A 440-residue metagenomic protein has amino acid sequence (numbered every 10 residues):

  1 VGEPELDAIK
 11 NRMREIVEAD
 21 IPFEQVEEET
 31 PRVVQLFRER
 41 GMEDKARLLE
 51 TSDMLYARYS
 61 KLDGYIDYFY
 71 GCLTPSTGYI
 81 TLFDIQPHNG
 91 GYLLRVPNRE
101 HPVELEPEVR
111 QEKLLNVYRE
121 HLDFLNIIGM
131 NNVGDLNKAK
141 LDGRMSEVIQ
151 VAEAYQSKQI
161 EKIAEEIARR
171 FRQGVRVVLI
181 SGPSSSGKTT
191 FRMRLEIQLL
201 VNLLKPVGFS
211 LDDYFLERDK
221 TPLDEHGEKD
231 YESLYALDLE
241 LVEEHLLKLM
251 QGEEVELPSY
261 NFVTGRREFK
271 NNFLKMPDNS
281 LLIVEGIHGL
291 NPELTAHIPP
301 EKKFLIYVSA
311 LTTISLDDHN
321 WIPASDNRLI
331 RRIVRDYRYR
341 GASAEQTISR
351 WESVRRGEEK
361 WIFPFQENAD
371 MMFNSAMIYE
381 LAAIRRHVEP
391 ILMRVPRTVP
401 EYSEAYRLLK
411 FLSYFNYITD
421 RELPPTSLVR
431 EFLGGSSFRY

Functional and structural regions predicted by a protein language model:
V1-Q159, I163, I167-F171: Auxiliary tRNA-acceptor-end handling modules of aminoacyl-tRNA synthetases
F171, P292-Y440: Conserved NTP phosphate-binding and transfer environment spanning the P-loop NTPase/kinase superfamily
R172, E243-K302, W351-F365: Glycine-rich phosphate-binding loop used to anchor ATP phosphates in small-molecule kinases, encompassing both
V178-I180: Hydrophobic anchor at the beta1->P-loop junction of P-loop NTPases
G187: Conserved glycine(s) of the Walker
T190-L195, S210: Hydrophobic positions on the alpha1 helix immediately C-terminal to the Walker A/P-loop
I197-V207: Post-Walker A helix-loop "phosphate-sensing" segment adjacent to the P-loop in P-loop NTPases
V207-F209, L216-G265, L281: Conserved nucleotide-sensing/catalytic segment adjacent to the nucleotide-binding pocket in NTP-handling enzymes
